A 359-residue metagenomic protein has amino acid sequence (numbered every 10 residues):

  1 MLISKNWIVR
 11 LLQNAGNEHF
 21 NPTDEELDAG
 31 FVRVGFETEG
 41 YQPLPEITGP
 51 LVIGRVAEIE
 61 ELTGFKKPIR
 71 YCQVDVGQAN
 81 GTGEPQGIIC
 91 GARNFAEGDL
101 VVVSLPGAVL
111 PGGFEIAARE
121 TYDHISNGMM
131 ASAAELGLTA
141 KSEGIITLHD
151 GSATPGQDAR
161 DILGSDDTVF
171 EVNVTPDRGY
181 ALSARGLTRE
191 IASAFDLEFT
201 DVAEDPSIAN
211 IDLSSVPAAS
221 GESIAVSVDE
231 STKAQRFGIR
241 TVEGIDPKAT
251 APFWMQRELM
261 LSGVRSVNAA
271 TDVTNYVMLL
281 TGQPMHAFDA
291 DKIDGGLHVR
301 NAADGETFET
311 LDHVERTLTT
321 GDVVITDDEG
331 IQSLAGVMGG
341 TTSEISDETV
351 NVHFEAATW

Functional and structural regions predicted by a protein language model:
M1-A218, D328, T342, H353: Phosphate-backbone binding interfaces of nucleic-acid-interacting proteins
L2, N21, E25, D166 (+7 more regions): Conserved structured core elements
S4-K5, L11-L12, A29, P45 (+5 more regions): Glycine/proline-enriched, intrinsically flexible loops and inter-domain linkers
I53-I88, P155, Q256-R257, L261 (+1 more regions): Conserved mixed alpha/beta core segments that line enzyme active sites in large multi-domain catalysts
I69, D99, N127, S266 (+3 more regions): Short, surface-exposed beta-edge/turn micro-motifs
A92-N94, R119-Y122, D161-I162, E190 (+6 more regions): A general structural signal for short secondary-structure junctions and capping/turn motifs
L100, E198, S266, G296 (+3 more regions): Beta-sheet entry/capping signal
T342-W359: Glycine-rich, small/acidic residue-mixed loop/short-helix segments
